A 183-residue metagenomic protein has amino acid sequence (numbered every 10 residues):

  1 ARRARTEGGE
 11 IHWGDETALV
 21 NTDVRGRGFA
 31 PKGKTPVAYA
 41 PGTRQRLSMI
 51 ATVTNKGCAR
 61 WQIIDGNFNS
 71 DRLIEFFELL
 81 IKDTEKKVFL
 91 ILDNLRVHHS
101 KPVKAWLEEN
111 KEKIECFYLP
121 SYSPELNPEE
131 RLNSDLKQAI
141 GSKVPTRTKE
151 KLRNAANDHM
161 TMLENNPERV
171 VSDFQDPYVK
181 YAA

Functional and structural regions predicted by a protein language model:
A1-A183: Short functional hotspots at interaction and active-site rims
